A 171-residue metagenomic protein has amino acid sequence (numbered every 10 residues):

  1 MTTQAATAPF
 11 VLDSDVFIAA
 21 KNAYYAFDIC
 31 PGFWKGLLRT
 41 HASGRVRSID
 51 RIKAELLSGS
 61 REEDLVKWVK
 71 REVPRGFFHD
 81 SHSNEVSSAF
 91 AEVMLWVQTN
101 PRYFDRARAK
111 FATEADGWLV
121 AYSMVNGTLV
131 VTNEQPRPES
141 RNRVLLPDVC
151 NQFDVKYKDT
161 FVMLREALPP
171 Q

Functional and structural regions predicted by a protein language model:
T2-A5, C30, L129, P136-Q171: Acidic, PIN/NYN-like endoribonuclease modules and their adjacent C-terminal/linker elements
A8-F10, S14-N126, P136: Active-site-proximal, substrate-binding regions of enzyme catalytic domains and RNA-binding/basic surfaces
